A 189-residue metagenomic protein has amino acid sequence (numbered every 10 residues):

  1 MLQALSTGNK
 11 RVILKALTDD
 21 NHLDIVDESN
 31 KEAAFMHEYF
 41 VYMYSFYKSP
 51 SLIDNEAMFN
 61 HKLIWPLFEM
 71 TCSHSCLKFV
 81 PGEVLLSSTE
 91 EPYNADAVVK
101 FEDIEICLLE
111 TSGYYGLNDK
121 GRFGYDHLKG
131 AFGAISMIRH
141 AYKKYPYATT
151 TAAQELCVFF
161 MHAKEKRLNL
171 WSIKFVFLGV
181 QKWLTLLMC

Functional and structural regions predicted by a protein language model:
M1-C189: Extended catalytic cores and adjacent scaffolds of nucleotide/polyanion-binding enzymes
